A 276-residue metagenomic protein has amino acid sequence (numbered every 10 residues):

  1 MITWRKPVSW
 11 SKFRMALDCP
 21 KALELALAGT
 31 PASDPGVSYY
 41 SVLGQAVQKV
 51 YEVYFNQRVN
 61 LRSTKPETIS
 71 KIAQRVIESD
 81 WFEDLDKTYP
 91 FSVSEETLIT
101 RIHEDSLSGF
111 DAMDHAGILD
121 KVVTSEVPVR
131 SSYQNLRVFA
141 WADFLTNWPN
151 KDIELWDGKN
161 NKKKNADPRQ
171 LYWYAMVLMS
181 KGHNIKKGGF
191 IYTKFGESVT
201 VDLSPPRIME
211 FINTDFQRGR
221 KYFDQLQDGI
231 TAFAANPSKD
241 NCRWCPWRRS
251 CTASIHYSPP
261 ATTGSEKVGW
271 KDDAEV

Functional and structural regions predicted by a protein language model:
M1-R5, P20-D34, K151-W156, R218-I230: Short amphipathic alpha-helical segments and their helix-coil junctions
I2-P20, S132-L145, R207-F216: An acidic intrinsically disordered interaction segment
K6-V8, Q134, P168, M179-V276: Metal-dependent nuclease catalytic regions and adjoining charged, substrate-binding loops involved in nucleic-acid end
W10-N60, E126: Nuclease catalytic cores
Y39, L43, V47, L98 (+2 more regions): Hydrophobic (often cysteine-bearing) scaffold residues that line and stabilize catalytic clefts of nucleotide/cofactor
V50-S125: A non-catalytic, helix-rich entry segment at domain boundaries
V53-Q57, M176-K181: Active-site catalytic microenvironments for nucleophilic, acid-base chemistry
T124-W173, K181: Non-catalytic protein-protein interaction segments used by genome-maintenance enzymes to assemble and couple activities
